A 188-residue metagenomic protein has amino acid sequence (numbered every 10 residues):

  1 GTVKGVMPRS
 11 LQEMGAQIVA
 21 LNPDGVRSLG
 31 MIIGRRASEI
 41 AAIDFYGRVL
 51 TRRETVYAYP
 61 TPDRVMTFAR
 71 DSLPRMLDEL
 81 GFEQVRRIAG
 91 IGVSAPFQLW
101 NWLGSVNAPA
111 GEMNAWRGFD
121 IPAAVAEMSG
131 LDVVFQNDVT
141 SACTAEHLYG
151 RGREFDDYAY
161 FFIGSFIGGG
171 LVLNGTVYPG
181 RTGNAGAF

Functional and structural regions predicted by a protein language model:
G1-P23: N-terminal helix-turn-helix DNA-binding module of bacterial transcription factors
R9-L11, L21, G30, E83 (+1 more regions): Generic marker of residues within folded, mature protein domains
G15-T51, Y160-V177: Gly/Thr-rich phosphate-binding beta-strand-loop-beta motif of the actin/hexokinase/Hsp70
R36, A89, G186: Residue-level signal for beta-strand positions within conserved beta-sheet cores that form or flank
D44, P122-A123, G186-F188: Acidic-glycine-rich active-site phosphate/pyrophosphate-binding loop
G47, L103-S105, G175, G183: Detector for glycine-centered tight turns/loop "hinges" at secondary-structure junctions
V49, R53-D157: Glycine-rich phosphate-binding loop and adjoining helix at the ATP-binding site of ATP-dependent phosphoryl-transfer
V139-F188: Acidic, glycine-rich loop-and-beta core segments that form the ion-binding/anion-interacting portion of active sites
